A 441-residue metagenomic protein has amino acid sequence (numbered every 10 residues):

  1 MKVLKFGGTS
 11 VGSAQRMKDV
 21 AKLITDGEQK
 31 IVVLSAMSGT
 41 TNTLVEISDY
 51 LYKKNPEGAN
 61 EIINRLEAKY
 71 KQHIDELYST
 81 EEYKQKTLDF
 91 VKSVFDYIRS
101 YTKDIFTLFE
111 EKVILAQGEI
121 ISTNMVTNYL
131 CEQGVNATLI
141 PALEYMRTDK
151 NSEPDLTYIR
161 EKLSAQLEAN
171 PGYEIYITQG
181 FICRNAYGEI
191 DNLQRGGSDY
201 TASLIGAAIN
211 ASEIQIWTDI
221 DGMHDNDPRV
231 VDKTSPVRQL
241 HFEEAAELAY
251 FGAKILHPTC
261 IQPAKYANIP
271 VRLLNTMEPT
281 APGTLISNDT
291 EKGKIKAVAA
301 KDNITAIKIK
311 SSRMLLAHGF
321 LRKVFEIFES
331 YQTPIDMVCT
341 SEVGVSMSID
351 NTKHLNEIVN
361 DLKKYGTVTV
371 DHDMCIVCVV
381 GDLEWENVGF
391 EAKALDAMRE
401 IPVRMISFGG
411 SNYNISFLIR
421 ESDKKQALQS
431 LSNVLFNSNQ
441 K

Functional and structural regions predicted by a protein language model:
M1-K2, Q29-V32, K71, V113 (+16 more regions): Structural motif
M1-L256, I261, R420: Nucleotide/pyrophosphate-binding catalytic subdomain
M37-S38, I220-G222, V271, N275-T280 (+3 more regions): Glycine-rich beta-alpha junction loops
H241-S287, E291-K310: A conserved active-site cap/scaffold subdomain adjacent to cofactor or substrate pockets
P282-K441: A conserved regulatory-domain signal marking ACT and ACT-like small-molecule sensing domains and adjacent regulatory
